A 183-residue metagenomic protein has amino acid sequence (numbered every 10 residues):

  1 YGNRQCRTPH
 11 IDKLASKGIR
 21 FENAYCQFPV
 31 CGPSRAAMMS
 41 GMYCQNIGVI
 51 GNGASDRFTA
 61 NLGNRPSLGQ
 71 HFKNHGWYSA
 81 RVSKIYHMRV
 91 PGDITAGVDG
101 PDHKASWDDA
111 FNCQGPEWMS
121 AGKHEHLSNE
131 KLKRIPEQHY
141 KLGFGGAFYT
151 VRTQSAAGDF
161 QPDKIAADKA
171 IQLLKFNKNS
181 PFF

Functional and structural regions predicted by a protein language model:
Y1-F183: Formylglycine-dependent sulfatase
